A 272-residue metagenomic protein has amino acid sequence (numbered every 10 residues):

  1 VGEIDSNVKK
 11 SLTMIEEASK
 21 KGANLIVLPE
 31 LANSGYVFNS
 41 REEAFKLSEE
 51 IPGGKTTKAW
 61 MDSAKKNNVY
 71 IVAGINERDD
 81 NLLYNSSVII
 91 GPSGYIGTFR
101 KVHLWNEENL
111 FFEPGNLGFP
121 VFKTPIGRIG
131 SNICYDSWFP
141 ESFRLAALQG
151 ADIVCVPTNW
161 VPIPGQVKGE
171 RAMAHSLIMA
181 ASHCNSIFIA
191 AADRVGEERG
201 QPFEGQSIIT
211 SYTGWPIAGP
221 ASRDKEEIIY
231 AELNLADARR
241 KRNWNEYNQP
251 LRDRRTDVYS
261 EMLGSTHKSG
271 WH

Functional and structural regions predicted by a protein language model:
I4, T13-I96, W160-I187: Cys-nucleophile CN-hydrolase/nitrilase-fold catalytic domain and related Cys-dependent amidase chemistry that acts on
S6-I15, F139-R144: Short, acidic/polar
S34, R41, V88, F99-W105 (+2 more regions): Short beta->alpha transition motifs characteristic of CBS
E49-P52, R78-A180, R240, W244-Q249: Active-site catalytic loop in hydrolytic enzyme cores
G54-Y70, W138-E227: CN hydrolase (nitrilase-like) catalytic-core segments centered on the catalytic cysteine and neighboring Lys/Glu
A73-I75, S86-I89, P120, S207-I209 (+1 more regions): Short beta-strand scaffold segments in enzyme catalytic cores
R194-H272: C-terminal beta-strand edge segments of enzyme domains
